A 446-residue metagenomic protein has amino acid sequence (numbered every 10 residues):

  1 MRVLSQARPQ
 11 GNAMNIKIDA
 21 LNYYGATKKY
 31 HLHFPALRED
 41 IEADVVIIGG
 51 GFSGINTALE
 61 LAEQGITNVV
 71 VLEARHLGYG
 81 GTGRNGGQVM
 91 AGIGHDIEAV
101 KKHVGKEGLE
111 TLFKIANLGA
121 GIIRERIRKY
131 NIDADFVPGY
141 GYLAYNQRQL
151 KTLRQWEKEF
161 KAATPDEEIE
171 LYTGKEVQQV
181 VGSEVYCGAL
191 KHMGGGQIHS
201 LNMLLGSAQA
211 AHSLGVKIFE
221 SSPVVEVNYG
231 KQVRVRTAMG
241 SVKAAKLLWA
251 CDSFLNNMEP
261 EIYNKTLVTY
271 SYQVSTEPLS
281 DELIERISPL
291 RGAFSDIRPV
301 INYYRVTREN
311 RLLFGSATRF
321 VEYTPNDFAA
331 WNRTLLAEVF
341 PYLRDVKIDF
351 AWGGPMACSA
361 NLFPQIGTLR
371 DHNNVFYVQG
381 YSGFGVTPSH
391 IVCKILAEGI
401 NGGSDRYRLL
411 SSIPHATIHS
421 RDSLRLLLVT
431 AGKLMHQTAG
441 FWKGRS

Functional and structural regions predicted by a protein language model:
R2-V45, E63-T67: Extreme N-terminal leader/targeting segments of oxidoreductases
N15-L21, A26-T27, H95-K101, E125-G139 (+1 more regions): Flavin (FAD/FMN) cofactor-binding and adjacent substrate-gating region of FAD-dependent oxidoreductase domains
A43-V71: N-terminal Rossmann-like FAD-binding beta1-loop-alpha1 element of flavoenzymes
G49, G92, T237, A244 (+1 more regions): Short, well-ordered coil/turn residues at beta-beta hairpins and beta-strand->alpha-helix junctions within
E60, N68, L77-D135, K151-A163 (+1 more regions): Conserved FAD-binding subdomain of flavin-dependent enzymes
G121, Y130-V137, V224-E226, S241-D281 (+1 more regions): Active-site substrate-recognition segment that forms the wall of the catalytic cavity or substrate channel
V185-A245: Helical element adjacent to the flavin cofactor pocket in flavoenzyme catalytic cores
E322-T324, A329-F441: C-terminal catalytic lobe of FAD-dependent flavoproteins
